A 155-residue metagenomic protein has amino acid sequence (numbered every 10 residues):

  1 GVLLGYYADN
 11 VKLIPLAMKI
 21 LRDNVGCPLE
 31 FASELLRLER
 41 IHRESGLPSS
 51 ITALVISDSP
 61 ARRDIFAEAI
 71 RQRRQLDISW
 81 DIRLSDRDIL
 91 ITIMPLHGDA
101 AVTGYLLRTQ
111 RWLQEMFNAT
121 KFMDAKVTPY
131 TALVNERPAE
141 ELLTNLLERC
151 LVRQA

Functional and structural regions predicted by a protein language model:
G1-M18: Signal-transmission/dimerization alpha-helices at domain junctions
V2, Y6, R37, I65-E68 (+2 more regions): Long, highly charged amphipathic alpha-helices
I14-G26, K126-L133, V152-A155: Flexible, glycine/charge-rich interdomain/linker segments that couple and regulate nucleotide signaling catalytic cores
R22-I41, A61-F66, A101, Y105: Interdomain coupling helix/linker and adjacent catalytic-core signature of nucleotidyl signaling output domains
E34-S57: Active-site-proximal structural segments of metal-dependent nucleotidyl cyclase/transferase enzymes
L47, A61-E68, A100-G104, L133-A155: Catalytic cores and conserved motifs of cyclic dinucleotide signaling enzymes
S50, W80-L96, N118-C150: A short glycine-enriched loop-to-beta-strand structural element that forms part of the catalytic core of nucleotide
S59-P60, F66-A101, Q110-M123: Conserved helix-loop-beta segment at the catalytic/binding core of cyclic-nucleotide signaling proteins
